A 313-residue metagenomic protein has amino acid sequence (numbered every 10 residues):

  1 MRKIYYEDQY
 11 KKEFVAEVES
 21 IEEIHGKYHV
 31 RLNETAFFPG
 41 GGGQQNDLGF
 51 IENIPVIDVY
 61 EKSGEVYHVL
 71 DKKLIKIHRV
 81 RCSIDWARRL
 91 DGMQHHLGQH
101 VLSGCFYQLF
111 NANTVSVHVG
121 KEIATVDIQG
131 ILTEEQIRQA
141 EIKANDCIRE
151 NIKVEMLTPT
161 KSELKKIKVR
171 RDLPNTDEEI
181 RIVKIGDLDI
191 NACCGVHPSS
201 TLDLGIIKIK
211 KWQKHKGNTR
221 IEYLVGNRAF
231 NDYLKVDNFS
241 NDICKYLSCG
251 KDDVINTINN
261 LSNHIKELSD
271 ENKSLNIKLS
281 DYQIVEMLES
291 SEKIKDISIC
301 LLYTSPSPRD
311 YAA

Functional and structural regions predicted by a protein language model:
M1-S305: A glycine- and charged-residue-rich anion-binding loop/surface
Y303-A313: Single conserved hydrophobic/aromatic residue that forms the stacking wall/gate of nucleotide- or nucleobase-binding
